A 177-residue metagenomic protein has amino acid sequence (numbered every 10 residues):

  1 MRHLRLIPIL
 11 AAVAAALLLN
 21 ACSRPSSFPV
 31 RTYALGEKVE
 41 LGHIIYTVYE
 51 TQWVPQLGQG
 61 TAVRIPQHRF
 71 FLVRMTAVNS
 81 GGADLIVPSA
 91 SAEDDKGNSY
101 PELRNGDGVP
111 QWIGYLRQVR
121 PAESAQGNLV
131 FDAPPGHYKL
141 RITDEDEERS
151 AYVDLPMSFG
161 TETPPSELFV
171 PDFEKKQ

Functional and structural regions predicted by a protein language model:
M1-N20: Sec-dependent bacterial lipoprotein signal peptides
N20-Q177: Conserved functional micro-motifs across diverse proteins
